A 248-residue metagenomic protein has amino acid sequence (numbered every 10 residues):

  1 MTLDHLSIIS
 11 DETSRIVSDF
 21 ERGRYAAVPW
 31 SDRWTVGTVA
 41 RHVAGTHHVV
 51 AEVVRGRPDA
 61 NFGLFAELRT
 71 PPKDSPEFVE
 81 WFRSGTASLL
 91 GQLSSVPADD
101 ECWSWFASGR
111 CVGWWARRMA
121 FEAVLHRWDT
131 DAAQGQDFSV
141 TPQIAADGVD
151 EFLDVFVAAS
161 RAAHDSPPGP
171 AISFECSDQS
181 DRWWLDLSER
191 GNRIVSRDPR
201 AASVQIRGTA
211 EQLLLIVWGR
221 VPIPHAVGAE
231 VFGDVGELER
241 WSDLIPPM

Functional and structural regions predicted by a protein language model:
M1-A26: Non-cleavable N-terminal signal-anchor transmembrane helices
S14-S18, H47-A51, R83-S94, V124-R127 (+1 more regions): Structural signal for well-ordered, non-membrane alpha-helices
D19-R22, E52-V53, N61-P72, P76-E77 (+3 more regions): Extended, compositionally biased flexible segments
R22-F62, A107-A163, L213: Short, contiguous alpha-helical
F78-V124: Hydrophobic alpha-helical segments and helix pairs
E151-L187: A glycine-rich beta-turn/hairpin centered on an aromatic-Pro dipeptide
E175-E211: Acidic/His-leaning functional-site neighborhoods
P199-M248: C-terminal interaction segments
